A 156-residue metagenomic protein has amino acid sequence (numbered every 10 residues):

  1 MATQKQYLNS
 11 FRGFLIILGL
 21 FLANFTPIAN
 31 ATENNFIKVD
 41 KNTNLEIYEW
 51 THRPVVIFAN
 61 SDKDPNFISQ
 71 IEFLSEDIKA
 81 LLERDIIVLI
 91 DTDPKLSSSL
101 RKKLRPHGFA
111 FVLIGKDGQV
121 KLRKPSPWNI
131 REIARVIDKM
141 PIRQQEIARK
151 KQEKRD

Functional and structural regions predicted by a protein language model:
A2-G19, A23-D156: Non-catalytic interaction/Regulatory regions outside core domains
